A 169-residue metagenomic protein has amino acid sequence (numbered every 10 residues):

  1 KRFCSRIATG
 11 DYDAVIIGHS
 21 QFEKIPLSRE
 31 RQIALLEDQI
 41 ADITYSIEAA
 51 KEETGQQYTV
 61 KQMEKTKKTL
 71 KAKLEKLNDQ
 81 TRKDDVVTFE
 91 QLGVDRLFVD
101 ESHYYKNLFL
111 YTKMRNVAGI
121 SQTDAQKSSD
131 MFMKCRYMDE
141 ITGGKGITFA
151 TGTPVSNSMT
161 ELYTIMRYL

Functional and structural regions predicted by a protein language model:
K1-Y137, S158: SF2 helicase/translocase NTPase motor core, specifically the RecA-like lobe 1 inter-motif segment between Walker
H103, T142-S158: Conserved helicase ATPase motor motifs in RecA-like P-loop NTPase domains
L162-L169: A short helix-turn-beta junction within AAA+ P-loop NTPase domains corresponding to the substrate/partner-engaging
